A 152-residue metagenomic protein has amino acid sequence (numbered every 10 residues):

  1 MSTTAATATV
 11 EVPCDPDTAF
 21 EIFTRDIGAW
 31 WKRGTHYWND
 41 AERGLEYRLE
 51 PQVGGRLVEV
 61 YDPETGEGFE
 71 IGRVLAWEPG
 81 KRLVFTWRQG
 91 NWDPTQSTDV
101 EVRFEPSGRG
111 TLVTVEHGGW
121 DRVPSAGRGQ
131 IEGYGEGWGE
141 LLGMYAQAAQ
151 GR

Functional and structural regions predicted by a protein language model:
M1-G44: Hydrophobic ligand-binding cavity/cleft-lining segments
A8-V10, I71-L75, T98-E105: Hydrophobic/aromatic beta-strand elements that line small-molecule binding cavities or substrate pockets in beta-rich
A19-F23, L57, V74, F85 (+3 more regions): Hydrophobic pocket/interface hotspot
D26-F69: Short beta-edge strand/loop motif at the mouth of beta-sheet-based domains
Y61, W87, V115-H117: Residue-level recognition of conserved beta-strand positions in structured domain cores
E78-L83: Short, conserved beta-turn/loop elements at beta-strand boundaries and strand-helix junctions
N91, G118-R152: A conserved amphipathic terminal alpha-helix motif
